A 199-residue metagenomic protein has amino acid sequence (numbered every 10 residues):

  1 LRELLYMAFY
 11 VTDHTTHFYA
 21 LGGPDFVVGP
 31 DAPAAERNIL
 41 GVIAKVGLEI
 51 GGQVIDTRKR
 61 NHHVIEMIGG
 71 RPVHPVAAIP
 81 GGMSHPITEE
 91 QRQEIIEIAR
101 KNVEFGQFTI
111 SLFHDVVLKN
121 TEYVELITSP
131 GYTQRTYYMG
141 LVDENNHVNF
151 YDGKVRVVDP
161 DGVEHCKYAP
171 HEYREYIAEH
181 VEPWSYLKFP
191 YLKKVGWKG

Functional and structural regions predicted by a protein language model:
L1-G199: Active-site bordering "gate/hinge" segments that shape substrate access to catalytic or cofactor-binding pockets
